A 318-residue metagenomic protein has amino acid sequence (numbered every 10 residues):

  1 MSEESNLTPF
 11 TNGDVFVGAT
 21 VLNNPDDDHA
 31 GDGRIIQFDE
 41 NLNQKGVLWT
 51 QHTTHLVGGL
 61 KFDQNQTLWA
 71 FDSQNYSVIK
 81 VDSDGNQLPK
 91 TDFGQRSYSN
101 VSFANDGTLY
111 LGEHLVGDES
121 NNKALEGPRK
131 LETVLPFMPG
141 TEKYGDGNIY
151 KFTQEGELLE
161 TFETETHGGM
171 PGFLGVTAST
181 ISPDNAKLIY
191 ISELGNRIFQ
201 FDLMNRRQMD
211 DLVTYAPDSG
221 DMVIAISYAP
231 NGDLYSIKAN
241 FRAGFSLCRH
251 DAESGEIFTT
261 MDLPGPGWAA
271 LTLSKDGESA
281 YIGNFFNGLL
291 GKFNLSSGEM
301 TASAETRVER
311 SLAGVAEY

Functional and structural regions predicted by a protein language model:
M1-G46, L135-M138, A316-E317: An edge-strand/N-cap motif at the start of beta-rich repeat modules
S2-L7, T54-K61, Q95-A104, G169-I181 (+3 more regions): Repeated scaffold domains used in trafficking and secretory/extracellular systems, primarily beta-propellers
G13, G18-A30, G112-Y144, N240: Short, conserved, GDST-rich strand-edge loop motifs in beta-rich repeat architectures
D14-G18, T67-W69, L109-Y110, K187-Y190 (+2 more regions): Conserved beta-propeller blade signature
V21-D26, N75-S77, L115-S120, G195-R197 (+2 more regions): Short glycine/acidic-enriched loop and turn motifs that connect beta-strands
D39-N43, V81-N86, T153-E157, D202-R206 (+2 more regions): Short loop/turn segments that connect beta-strands within beta-propeller blades
L48-T53, K90-Q95, F162-G172, L212-S219 (+2 more regions): Surface loop/turn motifs at the tips and blade-to-blade linkers of beta-strand repeat domains
G283-Y318: Blade-level signature of beta-propeller repeat domains, shared across WD40, Kelch, NHL, RCC1 and BNR/Asp-box propellers
